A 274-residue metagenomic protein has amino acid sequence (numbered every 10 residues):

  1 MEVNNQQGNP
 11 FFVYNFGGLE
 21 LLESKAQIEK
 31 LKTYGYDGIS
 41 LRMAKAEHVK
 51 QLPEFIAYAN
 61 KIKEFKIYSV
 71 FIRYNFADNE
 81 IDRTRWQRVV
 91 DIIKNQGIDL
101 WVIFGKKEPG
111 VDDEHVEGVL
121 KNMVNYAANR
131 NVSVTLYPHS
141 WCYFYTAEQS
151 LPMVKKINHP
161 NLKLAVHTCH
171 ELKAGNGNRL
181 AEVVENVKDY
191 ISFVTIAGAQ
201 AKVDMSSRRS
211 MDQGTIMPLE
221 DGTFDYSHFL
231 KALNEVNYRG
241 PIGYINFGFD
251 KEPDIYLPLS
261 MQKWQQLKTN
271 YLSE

Functional and structural regions predicted by a protein language model:
M1-F12, K25-K32, N122-N125, A147-L162 (+1 more regions): Histidine-acidic metal/acid-base catalytic patches
M1-N95, H159, K163, D189 (+1 more regions): N-terminal pre-domain/capping segments
N9-P10, G38, K106, S133 (+1 more regions): Generic signal for short, ordered secondary-structure residues within or immediately flanking folded domains
N15-K25, S40-F55, R73-R85, K107-E114 (+5 more regions): Acidic-and-aromatic substrate-binding clefts and catalytic sites of carbohydrate-active enzymes
D37-G38, F65-K66, D99, S133 (+1 more regions): Residue-level detector of anion-binding/catalytic polar loops
S40-R42, Y68-F71, W101-V102, T135 (+3 more regions): Conserved beta-strand positions in the central sheet of alpha/beta enzyme cores
L52-I62, R88-I92, G118-N129, V183 (+1 more regions): Catalytic-core regions built around general acid/base machinery
D78-L164: Active-site acidic/histidine proton-transfer and metal-coordination neighborhood in alpha/beta enzyme cores
